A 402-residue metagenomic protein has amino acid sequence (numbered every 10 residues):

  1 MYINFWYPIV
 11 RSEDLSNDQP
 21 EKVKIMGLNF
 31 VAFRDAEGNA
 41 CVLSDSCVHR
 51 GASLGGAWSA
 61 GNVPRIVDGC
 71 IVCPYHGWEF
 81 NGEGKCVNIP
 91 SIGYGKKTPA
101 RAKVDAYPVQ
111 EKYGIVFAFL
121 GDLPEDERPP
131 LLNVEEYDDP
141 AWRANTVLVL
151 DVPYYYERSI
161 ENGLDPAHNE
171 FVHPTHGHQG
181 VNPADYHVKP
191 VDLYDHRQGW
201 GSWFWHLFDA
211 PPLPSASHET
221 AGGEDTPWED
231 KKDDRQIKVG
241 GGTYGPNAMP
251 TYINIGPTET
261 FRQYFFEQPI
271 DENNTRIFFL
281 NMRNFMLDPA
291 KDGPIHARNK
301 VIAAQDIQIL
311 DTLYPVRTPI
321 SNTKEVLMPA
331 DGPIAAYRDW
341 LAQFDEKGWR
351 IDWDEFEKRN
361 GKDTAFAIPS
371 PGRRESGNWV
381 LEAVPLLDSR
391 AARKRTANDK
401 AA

Functional and structural regions predicted by a protein language model:
M1-F5: Hydrophobic, proline/glycine-rich low-complexity stretches
P8, P108-Q110, V149-D151: Generic structural detector for well-ordered beta-strands
R11-A144, A367, P371, S376-A402: Rieske [2Fe-2S] iron-sulfur-binding domain
N39, E125-A402: C-terminal catalytic domain of Rieske-type non-heme iron oxygenases
